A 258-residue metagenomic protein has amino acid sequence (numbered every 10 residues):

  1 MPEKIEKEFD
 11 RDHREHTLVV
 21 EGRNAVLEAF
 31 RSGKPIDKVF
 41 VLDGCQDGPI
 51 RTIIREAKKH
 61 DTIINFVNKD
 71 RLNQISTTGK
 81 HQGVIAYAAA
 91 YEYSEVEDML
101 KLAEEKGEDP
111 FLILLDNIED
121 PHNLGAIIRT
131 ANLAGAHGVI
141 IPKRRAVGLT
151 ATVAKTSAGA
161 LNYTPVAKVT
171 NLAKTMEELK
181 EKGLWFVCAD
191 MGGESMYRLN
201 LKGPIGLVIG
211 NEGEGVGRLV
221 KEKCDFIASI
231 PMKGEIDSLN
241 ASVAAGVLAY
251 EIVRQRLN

Functional and structural regions predicted by a protein language model:
M1-L102: N-terminal positively charged helical leader segments and presequences
L27, S32, L133, K155-A160 (+1 more regions): Structured adenosyl-cofactor binding patch, chiefly the S-adenosyl-L-methionine
E28-P35, R51, K101-E194: RNA substrate-binding interface of SAM-dependent RNA methyltransferases
P49, A146-T152, E214-K223: Short, glycine/polar-rich helix-capping loops at beta-to-alpha or helix-loop-helix junctions that flank or form
N68, A89, D116, P142-K143 (+5 more regions): Short beta->alpha connector loops at strand-helix junctions that form conserved, small/polar/Pro-enriched
I75-A90, A160, P165, K202-G210: Short basic, glycine-rich beta-strand/loop surfaces that mediate nucleic-acid
V187-N240: Active-site/ligand-binding-proximal alpha/beta "capping" segment
